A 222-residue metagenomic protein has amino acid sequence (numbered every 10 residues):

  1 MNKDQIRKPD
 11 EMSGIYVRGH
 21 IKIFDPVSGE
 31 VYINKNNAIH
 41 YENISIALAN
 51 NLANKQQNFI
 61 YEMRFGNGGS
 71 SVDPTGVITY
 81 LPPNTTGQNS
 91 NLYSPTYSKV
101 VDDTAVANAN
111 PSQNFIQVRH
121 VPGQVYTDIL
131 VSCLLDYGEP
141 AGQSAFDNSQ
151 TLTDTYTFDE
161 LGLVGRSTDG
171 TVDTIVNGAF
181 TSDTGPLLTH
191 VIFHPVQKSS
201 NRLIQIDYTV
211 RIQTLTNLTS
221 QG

Functional and structural regions predicted by a protein language model:
M1-F158, R166-G222: Small cysteine-rich, disulfide-bonded extracellular modules of the LU/uPAR three-finger superfamily and closely related
